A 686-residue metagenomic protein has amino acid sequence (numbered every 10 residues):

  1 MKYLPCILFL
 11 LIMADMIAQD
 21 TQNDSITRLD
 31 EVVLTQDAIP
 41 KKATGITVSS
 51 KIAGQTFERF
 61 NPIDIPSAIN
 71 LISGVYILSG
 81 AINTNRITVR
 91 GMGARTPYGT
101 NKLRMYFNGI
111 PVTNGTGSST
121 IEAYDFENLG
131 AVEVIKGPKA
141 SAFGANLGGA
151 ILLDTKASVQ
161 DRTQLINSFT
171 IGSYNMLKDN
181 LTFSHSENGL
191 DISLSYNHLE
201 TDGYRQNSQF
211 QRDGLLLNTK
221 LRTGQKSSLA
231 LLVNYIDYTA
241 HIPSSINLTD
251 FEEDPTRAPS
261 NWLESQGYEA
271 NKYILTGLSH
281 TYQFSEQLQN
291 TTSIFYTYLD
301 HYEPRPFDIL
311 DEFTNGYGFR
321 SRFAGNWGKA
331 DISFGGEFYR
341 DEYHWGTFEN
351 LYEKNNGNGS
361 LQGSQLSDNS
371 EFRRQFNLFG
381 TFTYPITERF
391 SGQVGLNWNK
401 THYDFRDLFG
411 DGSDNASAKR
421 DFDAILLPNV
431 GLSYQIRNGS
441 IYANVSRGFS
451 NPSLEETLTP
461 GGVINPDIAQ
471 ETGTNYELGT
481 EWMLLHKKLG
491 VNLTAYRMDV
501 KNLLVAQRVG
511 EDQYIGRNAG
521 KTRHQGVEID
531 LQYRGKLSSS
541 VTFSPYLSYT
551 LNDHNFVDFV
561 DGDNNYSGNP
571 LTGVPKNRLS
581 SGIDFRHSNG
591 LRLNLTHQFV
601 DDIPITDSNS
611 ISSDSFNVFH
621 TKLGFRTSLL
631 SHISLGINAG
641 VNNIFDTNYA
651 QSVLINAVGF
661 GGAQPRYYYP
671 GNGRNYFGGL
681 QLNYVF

Functional and structural regions predicted by a protein language model:
R28-F60, N85-T88, L103: N-terminal periplasmic "start-of-domain" segments of outer-membrane beta-barrel proteins
L103, I110-K136, D467: Short acidic/polar hinge/loop motifs at secondary-structure boundaries that mediate gating or recognition
A123-Q164: A beta-strand signature from Gram-negative outer-membrane beta-barrel systems, especially the internal plug domain
Q164, I171-E200, R205-P243, Y268-L288 (+5 more regions): Transmembrane beta-barrel wall of Gram-negative outer-membrane proteins
V233, K329-S333, E337-Y339, G363 (+2 more regions): Structural signature of Gram-negative outer-membrane beta-barrels, strongest in the C-terminal barrel of TonB-dependent
Q283, Q289-F295, L299-Y302, Q435-S446 (+3 more regions): Membrane-embedded beta-barrel scaffold of Gram-negative outer-membrane proteins
E388-R389, K400-T401, K488, N492-D499 (+2 more regions): Gram-negative outer-membrane beta-barrel transporters
Y496, F543, D602-P604, F625-F686: C-terminal beta-signal and adjacent terminal beta-strands/loops of Gram-negative outer-membrane beta-barrel proteins
